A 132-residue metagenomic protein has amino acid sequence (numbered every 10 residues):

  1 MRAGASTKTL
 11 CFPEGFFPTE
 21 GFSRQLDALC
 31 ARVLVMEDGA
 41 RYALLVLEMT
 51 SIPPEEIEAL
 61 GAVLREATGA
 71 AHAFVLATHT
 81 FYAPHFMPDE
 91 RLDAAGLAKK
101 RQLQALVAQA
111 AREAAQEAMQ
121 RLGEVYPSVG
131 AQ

Functional and structural regions predicted by a protein language model:
M1-Q132: Conserved beta-alpha junction segments in alpha/beta enzyme cores
